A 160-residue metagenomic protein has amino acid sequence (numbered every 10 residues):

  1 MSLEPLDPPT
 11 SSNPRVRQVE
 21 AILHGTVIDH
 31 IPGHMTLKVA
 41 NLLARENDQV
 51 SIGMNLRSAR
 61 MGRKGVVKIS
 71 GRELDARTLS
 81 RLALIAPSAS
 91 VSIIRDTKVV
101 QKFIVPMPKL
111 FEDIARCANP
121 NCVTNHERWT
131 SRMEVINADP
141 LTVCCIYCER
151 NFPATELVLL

Functional and structural regions predicted by a protein language model:
M1-S12, R150-L160: N-terminal charge/polar-biased segments
S2-F103: Interaction interfaces in information-processing and related assembly proteins
T97-L160: Cys/His-clustered metal-coordination modules, chiefly Zn-binding fingers
